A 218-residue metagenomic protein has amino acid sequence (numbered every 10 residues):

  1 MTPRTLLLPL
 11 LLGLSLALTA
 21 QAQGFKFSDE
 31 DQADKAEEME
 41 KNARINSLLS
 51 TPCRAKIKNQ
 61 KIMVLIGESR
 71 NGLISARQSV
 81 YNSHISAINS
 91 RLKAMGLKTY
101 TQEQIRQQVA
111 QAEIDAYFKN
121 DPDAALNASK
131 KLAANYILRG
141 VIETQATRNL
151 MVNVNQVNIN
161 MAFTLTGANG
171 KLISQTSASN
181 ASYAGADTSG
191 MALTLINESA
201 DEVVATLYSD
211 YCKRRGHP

Functional and structural regions predicted by a protein language model:
M1-L8: Bacterial N-terminal signal peptides that target proteins for export
P9-A17: Bacterial N-terminal signal peptides
A22-R106, Y208-P218: A structural "domain/chain start" motif
E68-S79, E113-D115, G185-L193: Second-shell loop/turn segments in exported
Y81, I85, N89, P122-L126 (+2 more regions): Extracytoplasmic/secreted envelope proteins and their assembly/folding machinery, especially bacterial periplasmic
Y100-R148: Short, solvent-exposed, polar/charged sequence segments at loop or secondary-structure edges
M151-N155: Short consensus segments that form the blades of beta-propeller domains, in both extracellular/periplasmic
Q156-M161, L165-H217: Short secondary-structure boundary motifs at beta->alpha junctions and helix caps
